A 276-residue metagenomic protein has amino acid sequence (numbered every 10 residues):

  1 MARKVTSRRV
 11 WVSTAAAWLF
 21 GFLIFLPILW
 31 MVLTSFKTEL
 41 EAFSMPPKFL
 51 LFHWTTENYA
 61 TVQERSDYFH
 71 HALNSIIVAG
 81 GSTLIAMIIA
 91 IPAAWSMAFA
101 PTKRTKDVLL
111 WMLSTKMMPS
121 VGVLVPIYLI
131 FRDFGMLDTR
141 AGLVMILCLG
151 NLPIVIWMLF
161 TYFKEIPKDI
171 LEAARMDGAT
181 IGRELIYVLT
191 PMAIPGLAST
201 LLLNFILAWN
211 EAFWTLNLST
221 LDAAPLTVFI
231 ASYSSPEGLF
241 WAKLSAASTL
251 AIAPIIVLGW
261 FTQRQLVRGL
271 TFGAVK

Functional and structural regions predicted by a protein language model:
R3-V5, R9-K276: A structural signal for multi-pass alpha-helical bundles of membrane permease subunits that mediate small-molecule
